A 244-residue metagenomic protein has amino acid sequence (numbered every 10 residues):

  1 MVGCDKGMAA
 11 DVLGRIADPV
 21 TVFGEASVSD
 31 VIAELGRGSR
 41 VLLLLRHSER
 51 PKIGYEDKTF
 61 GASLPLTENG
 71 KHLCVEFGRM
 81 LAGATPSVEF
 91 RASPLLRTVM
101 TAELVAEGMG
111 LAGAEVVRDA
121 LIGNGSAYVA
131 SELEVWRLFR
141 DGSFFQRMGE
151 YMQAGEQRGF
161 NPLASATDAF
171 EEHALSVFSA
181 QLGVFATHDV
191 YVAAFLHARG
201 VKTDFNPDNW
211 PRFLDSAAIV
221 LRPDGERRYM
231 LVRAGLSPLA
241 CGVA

Functional and structural regions predicted by a protein language model:
V2-R118, G149, A154-F160, D204-R222: Active-site-proximal alpha-helix that buttresses catalytic centers in soluble enzyme cores
L35, S165-Y229: Active-site-adjacent alpha-helix immediately C-terminal to a catalytic or transition-state-stabilizing loop
H47, H188, S237: Histidine-centered active-site/metal-ligand motif
I53, L121, A194-F195: Short helix/loop capping segments that flank catalytic or ligand/cofactor-binding pockets
G54-K58, E103, A127-L133, H197-A198: Short aromatic-enriched loop/helix-cap "lid" or pocket-rim segments at secondary-structure transitions that line
E115-V116, A120-R158: Low-complexity, serine/threonine/proline-enriched polar segments
L231-C241: Short, solvent-exposed aromatic-acidic interface loops
